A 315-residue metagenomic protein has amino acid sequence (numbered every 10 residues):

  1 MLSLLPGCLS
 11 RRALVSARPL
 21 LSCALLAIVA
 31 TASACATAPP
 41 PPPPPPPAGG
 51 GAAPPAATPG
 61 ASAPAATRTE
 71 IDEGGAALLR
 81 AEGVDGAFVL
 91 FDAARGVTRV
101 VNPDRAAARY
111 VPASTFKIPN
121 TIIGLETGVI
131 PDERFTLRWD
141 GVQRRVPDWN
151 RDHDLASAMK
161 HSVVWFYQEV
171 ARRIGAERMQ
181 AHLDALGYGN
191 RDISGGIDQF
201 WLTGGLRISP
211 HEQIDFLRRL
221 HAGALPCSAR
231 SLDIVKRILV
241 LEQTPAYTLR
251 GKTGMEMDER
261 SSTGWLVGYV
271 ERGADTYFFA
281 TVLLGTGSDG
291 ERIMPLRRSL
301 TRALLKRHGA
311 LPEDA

Functional and structural regions predicted by a protein language model:
L2-A24: Bacterial N-terminal signal peptides that target proteins for export
T31-A34: C-terminal motif of bacterial Sec signal peptides marking the signal peptidase cleavage site
A36-A76, E82, R172-G175, A224-T248 (+1 more regions): Structured C-terminal helix/loop/strand segments within mature extracytoplasmic catalytic/sensor domains
A63-V111: Short pre-catalytic segments that frame enzyme active sites
V101-A107, R151-D152, K160-Y167, S194-W201 (+2 more regions): Flexible glycine/proline-enriched surface loops and loop-helix/loop-strand junctions
R109-E133, A158, F279: Active-site SXXK
E126-V142, C227-L232: Short, well-structured active-site flanking segments
P147, L155, Y167-A222: Mid-domain, small-residue-enriched loop/turn segments at the edges of structured enzyme/sensor domains
